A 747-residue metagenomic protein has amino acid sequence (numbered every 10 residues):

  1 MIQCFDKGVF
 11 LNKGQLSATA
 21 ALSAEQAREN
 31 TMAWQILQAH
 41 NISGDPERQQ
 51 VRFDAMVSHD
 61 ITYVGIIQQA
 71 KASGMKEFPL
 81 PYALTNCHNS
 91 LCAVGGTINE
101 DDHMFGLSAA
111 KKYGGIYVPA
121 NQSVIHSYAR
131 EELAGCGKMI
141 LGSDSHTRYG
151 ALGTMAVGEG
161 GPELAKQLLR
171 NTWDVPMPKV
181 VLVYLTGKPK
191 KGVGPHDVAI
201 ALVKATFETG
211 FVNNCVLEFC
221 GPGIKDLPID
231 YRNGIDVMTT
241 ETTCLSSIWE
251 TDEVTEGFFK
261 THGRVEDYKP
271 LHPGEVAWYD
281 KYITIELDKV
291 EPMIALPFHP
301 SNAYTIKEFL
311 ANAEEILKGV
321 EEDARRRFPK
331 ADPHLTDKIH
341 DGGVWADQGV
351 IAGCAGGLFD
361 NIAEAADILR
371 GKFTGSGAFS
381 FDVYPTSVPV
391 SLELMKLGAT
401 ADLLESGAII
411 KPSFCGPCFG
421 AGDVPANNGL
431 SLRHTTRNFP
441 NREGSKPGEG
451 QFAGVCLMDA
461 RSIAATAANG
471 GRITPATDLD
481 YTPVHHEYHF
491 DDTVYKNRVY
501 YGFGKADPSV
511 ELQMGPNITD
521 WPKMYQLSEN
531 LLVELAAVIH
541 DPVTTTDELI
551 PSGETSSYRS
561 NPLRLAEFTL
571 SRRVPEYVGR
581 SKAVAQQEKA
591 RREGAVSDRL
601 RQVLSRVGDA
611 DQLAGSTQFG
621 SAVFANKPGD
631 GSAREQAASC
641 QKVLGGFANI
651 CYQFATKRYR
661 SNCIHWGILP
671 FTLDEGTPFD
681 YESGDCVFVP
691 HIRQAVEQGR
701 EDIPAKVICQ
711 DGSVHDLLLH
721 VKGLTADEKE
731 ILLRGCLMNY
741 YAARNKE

Functional and structural regions predicted by a protein language model:
M1-E747: Fe-S-dependent hydro-lyases/dehydratases of central metabolism
